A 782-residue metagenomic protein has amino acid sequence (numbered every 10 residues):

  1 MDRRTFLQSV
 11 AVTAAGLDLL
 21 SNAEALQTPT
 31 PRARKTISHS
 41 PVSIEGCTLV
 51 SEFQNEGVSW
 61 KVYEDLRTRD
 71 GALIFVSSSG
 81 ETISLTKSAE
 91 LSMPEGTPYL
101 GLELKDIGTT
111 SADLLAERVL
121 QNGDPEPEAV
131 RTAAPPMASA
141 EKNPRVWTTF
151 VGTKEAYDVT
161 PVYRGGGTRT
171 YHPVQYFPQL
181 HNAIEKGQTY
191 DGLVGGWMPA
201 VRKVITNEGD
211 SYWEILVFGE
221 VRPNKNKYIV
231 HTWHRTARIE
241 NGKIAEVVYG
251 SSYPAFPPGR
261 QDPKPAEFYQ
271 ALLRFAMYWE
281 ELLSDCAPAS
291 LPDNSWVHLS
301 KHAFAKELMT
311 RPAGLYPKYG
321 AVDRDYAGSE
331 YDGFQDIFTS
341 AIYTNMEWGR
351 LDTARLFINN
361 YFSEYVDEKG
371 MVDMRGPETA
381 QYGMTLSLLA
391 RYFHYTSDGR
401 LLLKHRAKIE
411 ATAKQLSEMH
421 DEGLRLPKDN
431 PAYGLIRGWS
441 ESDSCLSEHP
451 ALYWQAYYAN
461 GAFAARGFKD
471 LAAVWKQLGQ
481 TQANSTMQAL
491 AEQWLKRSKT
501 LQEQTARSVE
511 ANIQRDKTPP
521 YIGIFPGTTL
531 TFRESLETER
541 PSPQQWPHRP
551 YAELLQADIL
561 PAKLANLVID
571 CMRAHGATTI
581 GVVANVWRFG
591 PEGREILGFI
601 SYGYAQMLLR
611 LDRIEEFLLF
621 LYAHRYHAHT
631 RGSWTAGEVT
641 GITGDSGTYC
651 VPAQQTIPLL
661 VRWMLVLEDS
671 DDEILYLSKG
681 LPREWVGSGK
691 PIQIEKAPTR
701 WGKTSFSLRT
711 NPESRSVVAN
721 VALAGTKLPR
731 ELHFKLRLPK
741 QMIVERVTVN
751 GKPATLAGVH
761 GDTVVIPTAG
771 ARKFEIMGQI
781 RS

Functional and structural regions predicted by a protein language model:
T5-L26: N-terminal export signals
L26-H298, S670-L675, K679-S782: Terminal accessory carbohydrate-recognition/targeting modules of carbohydrate-active enzymes
Q179-A183, L478-A489, Q493-G576, I642-K773 (+1 more regions): Carbohydrate-active enzyme catalytic cores, enriched for enzymes that act on polyanionic acidic polysaccharides
W197-A200, D285-D325: Conserved oxyanion/phosphate-binding beta-strand-loop segments in alpha/beta enzyme cores
V230-T232, G242, Y249-F268, D373-A380 (+1 more regions): The feature captures the catalytic groove of carbohydrate-active enzymes
Y319-E330, F334, M374: Internal amphipathic alpha-helical repeat/solenoid segments
D332-D352, F357-V366, A407-E410, K414 (+6 more regions): Active-site core of glycosidic bond-cleaving carbohydrate-active enzymes
K369-D373, L446-W454, E638-Y649: Short beta-alpha connecting loops at secondary-structure transitions that line or flank enzyme active sites
